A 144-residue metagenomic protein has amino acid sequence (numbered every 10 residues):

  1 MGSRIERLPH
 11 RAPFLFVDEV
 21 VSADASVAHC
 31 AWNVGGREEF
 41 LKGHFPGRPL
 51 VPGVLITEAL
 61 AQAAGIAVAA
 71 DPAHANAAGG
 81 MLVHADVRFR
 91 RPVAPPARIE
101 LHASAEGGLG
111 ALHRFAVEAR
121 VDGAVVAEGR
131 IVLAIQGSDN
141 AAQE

Functional and structural regions predicted by a protein language model:
M1-R11, P72-N76: Short aromatic-glycine motifs in intrinsically disordered, low-complexity regions
I5, G47, F89-R91: Beta-strand-rich interaction surfaces with strong enrichment in secreted/lumenal proteins
A12-V51: Catalytic strand-loop segment that frames the active site of acyl-thioester-processing enzymes
F14-F16, I99, H113: Hydrophobic core residues within well-ordered beta-strands of beta-rich domains
D18-V21, R90, H102-E106: Conserved positions in beta-strands of structured domains
A25-H29, V93-A97, S104-E144: HotDog/MaoC-like acyl-thioester-processing domains
K42-A69, M81-L82: Compact, glycine-rich, soluble single-domain proteins
A63-H102, V126, L133-A134: Hydrophobic beta-strand-centered segment that forms part of the acyl-chain substrate-binding groove
